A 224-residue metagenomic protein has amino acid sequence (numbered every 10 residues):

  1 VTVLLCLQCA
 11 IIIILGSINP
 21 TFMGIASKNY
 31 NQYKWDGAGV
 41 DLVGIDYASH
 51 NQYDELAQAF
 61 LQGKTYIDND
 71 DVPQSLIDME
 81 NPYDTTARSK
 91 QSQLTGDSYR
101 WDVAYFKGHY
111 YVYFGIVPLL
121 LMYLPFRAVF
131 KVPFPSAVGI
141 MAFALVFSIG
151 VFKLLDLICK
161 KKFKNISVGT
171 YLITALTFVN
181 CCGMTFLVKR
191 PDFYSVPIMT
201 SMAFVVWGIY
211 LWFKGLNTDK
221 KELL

Functional and structural regions predicted by a protein language model:
V1-A48, G169-T174, E222-L223: Start-transfer (signal-anchor) and selected internal transmembrane alpha helices of multi-pass inner/ER membrane
V43-H50, Q62-F114, L155, F178-K189: Interfacial juxtamembrane loops and adjacent helix segments that form the catalytic/substrate-binding surfaces
S98-A142, K160-N165, L187-P191: Juxtamembrane segments of multi-pass membrane glycosylation machinery that transfer sugars from lipid-linked donors
V132-K164, F204-L211: Transmembrane-helix motifs of polytopic, lipid-linked glycan transferases
V138, N180, M184-W207: Multi-pass, polyprenyl lipid-linked donor-dependent membrane glycosyltransferases
I158-L187: Transmembrane and membrane-interface helices of multi-pass, inner-membrane envelope-modifying transferases
T200-L223: Specific aromatic-rich, kink-prone transmembrane helix
